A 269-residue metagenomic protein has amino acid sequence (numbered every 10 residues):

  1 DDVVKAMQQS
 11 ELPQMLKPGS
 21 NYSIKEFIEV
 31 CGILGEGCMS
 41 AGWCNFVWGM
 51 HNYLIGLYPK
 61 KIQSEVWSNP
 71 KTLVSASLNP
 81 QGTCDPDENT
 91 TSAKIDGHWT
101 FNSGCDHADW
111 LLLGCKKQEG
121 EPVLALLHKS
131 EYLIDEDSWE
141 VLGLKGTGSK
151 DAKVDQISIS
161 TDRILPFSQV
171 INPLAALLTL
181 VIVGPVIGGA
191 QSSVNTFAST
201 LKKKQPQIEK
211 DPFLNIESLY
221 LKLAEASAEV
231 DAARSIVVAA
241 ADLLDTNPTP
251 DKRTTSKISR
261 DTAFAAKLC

Functional and structural regions predicted by a protein language model:
D2-H107: Glycine-rich flavin
M7, A190, A233: Residue-level signal for inorganic ion chemistry
S75-L78, C115, K129-V141, G146-T147: Active-site glycine-rich loop that binds ribose-phosphate moieties when present
P80-G82, T91-A93, D109-L113, G120-V123 (+1 more regions): Generic beta-strand structural signal
D87-E88, K116-E119, K129-Y132, D155-D162 (+1 more regions): Short loop segments at secondary-structure junctions
H98-L133: DPxDG-like acidic metal-binding loop motif
V141-V230: Glycine-rich beta->alpha junctions and the first turn(s) of the following alpha-helix
D231-L268: C-terminal helix-coil-helix/basic helical segment that borders enzyme active sites and/or dimer interfaces and provides
